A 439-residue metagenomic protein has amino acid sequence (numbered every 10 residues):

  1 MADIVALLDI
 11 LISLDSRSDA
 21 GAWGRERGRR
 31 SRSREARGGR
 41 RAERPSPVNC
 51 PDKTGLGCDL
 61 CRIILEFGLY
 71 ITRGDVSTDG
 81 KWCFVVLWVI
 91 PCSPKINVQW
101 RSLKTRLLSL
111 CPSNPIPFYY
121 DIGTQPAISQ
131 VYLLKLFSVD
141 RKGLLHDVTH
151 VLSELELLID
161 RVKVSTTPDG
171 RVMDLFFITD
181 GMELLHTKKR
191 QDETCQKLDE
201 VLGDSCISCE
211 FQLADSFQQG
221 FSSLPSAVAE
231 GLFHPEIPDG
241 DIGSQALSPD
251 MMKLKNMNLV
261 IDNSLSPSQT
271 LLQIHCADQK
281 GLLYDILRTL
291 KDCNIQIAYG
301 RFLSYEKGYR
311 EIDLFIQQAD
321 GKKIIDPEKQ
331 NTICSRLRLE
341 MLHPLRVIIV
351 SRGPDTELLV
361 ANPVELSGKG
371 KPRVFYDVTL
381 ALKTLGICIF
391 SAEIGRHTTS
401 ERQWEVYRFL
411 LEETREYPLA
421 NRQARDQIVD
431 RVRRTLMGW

Functional and structural regions predicted by a protein language model:
M1-W439: Regulatory modules associated with amino-acid/nitrogen control
